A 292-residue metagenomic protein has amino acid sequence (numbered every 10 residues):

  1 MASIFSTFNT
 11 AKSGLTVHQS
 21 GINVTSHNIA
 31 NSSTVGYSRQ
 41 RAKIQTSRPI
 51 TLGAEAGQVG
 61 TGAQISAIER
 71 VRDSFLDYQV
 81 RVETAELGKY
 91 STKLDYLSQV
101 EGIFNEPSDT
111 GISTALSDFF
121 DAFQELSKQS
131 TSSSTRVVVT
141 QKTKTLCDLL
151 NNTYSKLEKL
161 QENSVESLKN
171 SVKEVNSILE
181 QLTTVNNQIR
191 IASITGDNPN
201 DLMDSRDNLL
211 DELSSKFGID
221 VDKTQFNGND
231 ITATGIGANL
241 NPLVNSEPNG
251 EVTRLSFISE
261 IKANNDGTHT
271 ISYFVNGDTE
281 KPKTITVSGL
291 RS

Functional and structural regions predicted by a protein language model:
M1-K144, D148-K159, S164, M203-N208 (+2 more regions): Bacterial Type III/flagellar export signals at protein N-termini
S91-D95, R190, S288: A short, terminal or domain-edge coil/loop segment
T143-S193: Long, non-coiled-coil amphipathic alpha-helical linker/lever segments that couple catalytic cores to other domains
E166, K173, S214, E280-G289: Core subunits and conserved enzymes of cellular information-processing and envelope-translocation systems across
N187-D207: Periplasmic/extracytosolic POTRA-like scaffold domains at the N-termini of outer-membrane and outer-envelope
N200, D220, P282-S292: Extended, beta-strand-rich, solvent-exposed assembly scaffolds of outer structural proteins
